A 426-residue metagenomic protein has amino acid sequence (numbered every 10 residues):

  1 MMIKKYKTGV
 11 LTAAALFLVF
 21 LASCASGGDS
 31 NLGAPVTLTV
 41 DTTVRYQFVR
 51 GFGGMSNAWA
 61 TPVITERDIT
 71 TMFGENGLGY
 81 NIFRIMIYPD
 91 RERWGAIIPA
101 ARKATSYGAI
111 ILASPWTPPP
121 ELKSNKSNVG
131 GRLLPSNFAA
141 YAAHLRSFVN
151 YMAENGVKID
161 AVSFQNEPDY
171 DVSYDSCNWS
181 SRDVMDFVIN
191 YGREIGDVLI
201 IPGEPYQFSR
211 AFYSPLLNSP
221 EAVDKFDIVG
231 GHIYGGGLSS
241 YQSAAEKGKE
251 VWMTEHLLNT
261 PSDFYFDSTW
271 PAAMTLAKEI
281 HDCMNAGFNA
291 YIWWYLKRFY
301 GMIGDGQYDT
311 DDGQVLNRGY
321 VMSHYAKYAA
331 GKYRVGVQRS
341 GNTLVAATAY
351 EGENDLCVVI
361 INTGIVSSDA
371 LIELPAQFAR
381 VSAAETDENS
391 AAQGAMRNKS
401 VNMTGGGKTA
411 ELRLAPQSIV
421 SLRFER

Functional and structural regions predicted by a protein language model:
F20-P35: Bacterial Sec-dependent N-terminal signal peptides
T39-T43, E75-S214: Substrate-binding cleft and catalytic face of glycoside hydrolase catalytic domains, especially the flexible beta-alpha
F48-S56, Y80-I87, I110-P115, D160-F164 (+6 more regions): Structural recognition of the beta-strand scaffold that forms the well-ordered cores of secreted hydrolase catalytic
F138, D175-T275: Noncatalytic carbohydrate-binding groove/subsite architecture in carbohydrate-active enzymes
E250-A329, G336-L344: Aromatic/acidic polysaccharide-binding cleft in carbohydrate-active enzymes
R339-A379, Q417: Carbohydrate-binding surface patches
L374-Q393: Solvent-exposed beta-hairpin/edge-strand motifs
V401-R426: C-terminal beta-strand-rich structural cap/linker in extracellular carbohydrate-active enzymes
